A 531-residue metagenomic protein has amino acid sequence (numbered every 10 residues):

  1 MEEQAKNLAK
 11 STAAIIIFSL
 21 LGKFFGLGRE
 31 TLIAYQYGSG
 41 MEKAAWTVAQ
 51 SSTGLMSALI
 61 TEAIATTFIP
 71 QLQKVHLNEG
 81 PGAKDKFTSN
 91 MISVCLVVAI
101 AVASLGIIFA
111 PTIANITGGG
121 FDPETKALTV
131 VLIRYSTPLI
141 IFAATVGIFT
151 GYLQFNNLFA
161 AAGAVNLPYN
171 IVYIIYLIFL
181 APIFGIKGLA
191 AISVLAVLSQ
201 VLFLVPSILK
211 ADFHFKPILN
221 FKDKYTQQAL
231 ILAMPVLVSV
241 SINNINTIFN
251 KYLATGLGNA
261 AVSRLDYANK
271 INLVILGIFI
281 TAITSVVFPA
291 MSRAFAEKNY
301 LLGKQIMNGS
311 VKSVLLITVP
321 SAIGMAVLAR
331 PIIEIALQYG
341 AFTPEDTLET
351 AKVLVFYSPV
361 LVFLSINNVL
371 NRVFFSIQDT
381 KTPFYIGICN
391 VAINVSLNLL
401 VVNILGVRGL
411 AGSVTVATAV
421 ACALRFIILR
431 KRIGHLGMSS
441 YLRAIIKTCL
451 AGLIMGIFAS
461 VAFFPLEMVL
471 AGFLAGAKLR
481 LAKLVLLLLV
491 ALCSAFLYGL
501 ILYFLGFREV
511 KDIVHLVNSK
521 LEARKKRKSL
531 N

Functional and structural regions predicted by a protein language model:
M1-N531: Membrane-embedded alpha-helical bundles of multi-pass transporters/translocases, especially carrier/permease families
